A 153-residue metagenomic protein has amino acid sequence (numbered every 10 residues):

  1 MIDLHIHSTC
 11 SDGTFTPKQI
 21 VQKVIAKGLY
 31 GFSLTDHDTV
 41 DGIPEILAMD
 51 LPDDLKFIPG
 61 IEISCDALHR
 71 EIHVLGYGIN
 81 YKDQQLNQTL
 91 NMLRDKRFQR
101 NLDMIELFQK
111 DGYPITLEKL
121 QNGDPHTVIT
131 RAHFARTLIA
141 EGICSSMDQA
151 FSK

Functional and structural regions predicted by a protein language model:
M1-R70: An N-terminally biased module of ancient metal coordination in phosphate/nucleic-acid-related enzymes
D53-K153: Extended substrate/RNA-proximal surfaces in nucleic-acid metabolism proteins
